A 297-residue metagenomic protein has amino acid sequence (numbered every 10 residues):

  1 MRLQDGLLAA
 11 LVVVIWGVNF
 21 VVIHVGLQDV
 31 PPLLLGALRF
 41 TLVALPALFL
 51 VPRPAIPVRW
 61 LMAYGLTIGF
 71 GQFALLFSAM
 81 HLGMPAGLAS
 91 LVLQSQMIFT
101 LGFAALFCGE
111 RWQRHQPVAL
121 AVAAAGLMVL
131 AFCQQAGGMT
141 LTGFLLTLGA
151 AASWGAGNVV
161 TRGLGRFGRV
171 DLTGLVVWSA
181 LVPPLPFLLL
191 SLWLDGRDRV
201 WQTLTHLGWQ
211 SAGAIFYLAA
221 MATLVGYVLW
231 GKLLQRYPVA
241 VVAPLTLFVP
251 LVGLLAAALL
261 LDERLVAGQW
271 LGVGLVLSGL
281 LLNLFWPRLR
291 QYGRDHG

Functional and structural regions predicted by a protein language model:
M1-G6, Q28-L33, A37, P54-R59 (+3 more regions): Juxtamembrane helix-entry segments on the extracytoplasmic side of multipass membrane proteins
A10-V18, V22, M62-L82, F103 (+5 more regions): Hydrophobic alpha-helical transmembrane segments of multi-pass membrane transport proteins, especially secondary
G17, A37, T41-L45, A124 (+3 more regions): Small-residue-rich packing faces within the transmembrane alpha-helices of Major Facilitator Superfamily
G26, L35, A79, L106-C108 (+6 more regions): Hydrophobic/aromatic residues within transmembrane alpha-helices of multi-pass small-molecule transporters
L34-A44, F77-L120, A150, V239-A258: Specific alpha-helical transmembrane segments that line the substrate/conduction pathway and gating interfaces
G36-L38, A89-S95, V160-P184, A219-L259: Helix-helix packing/entry segments at the starts of transmembrane helices
T41, A47, F103, W112-C133 (+4 more regions): Hydrophobic transmembrane alpha-helices of multi-pass small-molecule transport proteins
A44-A47, T100-L101, G138-R199, L229 (+1 more regions): Transmembrane alpha-helical segments that form core, pore/gating elements of small-molecule transporters/exporters
